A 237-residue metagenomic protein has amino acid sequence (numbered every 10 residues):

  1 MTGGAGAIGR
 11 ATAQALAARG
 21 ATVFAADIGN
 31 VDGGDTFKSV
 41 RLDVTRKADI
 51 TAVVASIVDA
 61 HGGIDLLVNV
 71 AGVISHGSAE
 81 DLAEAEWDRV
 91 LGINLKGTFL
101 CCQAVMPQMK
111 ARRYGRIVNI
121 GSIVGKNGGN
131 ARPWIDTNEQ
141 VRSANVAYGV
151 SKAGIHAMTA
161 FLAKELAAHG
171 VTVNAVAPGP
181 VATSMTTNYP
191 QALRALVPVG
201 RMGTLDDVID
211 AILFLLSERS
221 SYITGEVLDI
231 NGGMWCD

Functional and structural regions predicted by a protein language model:
M1-F24: Canonical Rossmann dinucleotide-binding motif of NAD(H)/NADP(H)-dependent dehydrogenases/reductases, specifically
S78-A79, E86-L91, D136, L193: Substrate-binding pocket helix/loop in short-chain dehydrogenase/reductase
C102, S151-G154, T159: Active-site helix of classical SDR
P107, A160, K164-A168, S221: Alpha-helical segment proximal to the catalytic Tyr-Lys
S122: Residue(s) in the substrate-gating loop at a strand-loop-helix junction that position the organic substrate next
N127, P133, A192, L213 (+1 more regions): Short C-terminal tail/terminal secondary-structure segment of NAD(P)H-dependent dehydrogenase/reductase domains
V197-V208, R219: A conserved structural motif in NAD(P)-dependent oxidoreductases
